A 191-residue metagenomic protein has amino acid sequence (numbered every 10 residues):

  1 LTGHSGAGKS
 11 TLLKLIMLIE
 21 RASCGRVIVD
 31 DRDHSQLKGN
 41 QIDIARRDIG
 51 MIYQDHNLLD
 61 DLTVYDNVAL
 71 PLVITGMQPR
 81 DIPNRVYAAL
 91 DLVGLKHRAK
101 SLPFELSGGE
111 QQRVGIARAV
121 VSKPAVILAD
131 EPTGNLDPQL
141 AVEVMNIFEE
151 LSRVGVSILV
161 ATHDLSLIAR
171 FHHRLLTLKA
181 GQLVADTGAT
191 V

Functional and structural regions predicted by a protein language model:
M17: Helix-to-loop junction immediately C-terminal to a conserved catalytic motif
G25-D33: Conserved ABC transporter NBD signature motif
L62-L70: Short coil-to-helix segment of the ABC ATPase nucleotide-binding domain corresponding to the Q-loop/switch region
S101-F104, S122, V154: Conserved signature/switch motifs of ABC ATPase nucleotide-binding domains
L102-L106, E110-Q112: Conserved ABC ATPase signature
I127-D130: Catalytic Walker B motif of ABC-type/P-loop ATPase nucleotide-binding domains
P138-L140: Helix N-cap at the start of a conserved alpha-helix in ABC-type nucleotide-binding domains
